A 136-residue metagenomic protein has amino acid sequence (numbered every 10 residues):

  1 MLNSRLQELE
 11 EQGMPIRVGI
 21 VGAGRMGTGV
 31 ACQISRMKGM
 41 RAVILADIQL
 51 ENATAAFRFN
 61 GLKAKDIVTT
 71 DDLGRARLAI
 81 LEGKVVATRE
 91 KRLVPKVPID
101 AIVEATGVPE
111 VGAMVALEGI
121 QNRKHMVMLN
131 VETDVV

Functional and structural regions predicted by a protein language model:
M1-D66: N-terminal Rossmann-like dinucleotide-binding module
A31-C32, K91, A113-L117: Generic hydrophobic/aromatic pocket-lining and core-packing "Φ" positions
R41, D100, H125: Short acidic/polar active-site loop segments enriched in Thr and Asp
I44, V103-E104, V127-N130: Short catalytic-loop micro-motif centered on adjacent basic/acidic residues
A64-A101, V108-P109: A structured beta-alpha segment of the ubiquitous adenosine-cofactor-binding alpha/beta core
V85, N122-H125: A short helix->loop->beta-strand "cap" motif at the edges of active sites that frequently abuts
T106-N122, N130-V136: Rossmann-fold NAD(P)-binding glycine/threonine-rich loop
